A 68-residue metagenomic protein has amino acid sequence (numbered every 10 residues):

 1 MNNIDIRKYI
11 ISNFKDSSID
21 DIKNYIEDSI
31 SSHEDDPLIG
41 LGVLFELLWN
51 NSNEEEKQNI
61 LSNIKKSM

Functional and structural regions predicted by a protein language model:
M1-Y25: N-terminal acidic leader/helix
N3-D5, K57-M68: Charged low-complexity stretches with an acidic bias
I10-I11, E27-I30, F45-W49: Amphipathic alpha-helical segments within well-ordered protein domains
D21-G40: A short, compositionally biased N-terminal segment around positions ~18-40 that is enriched in charged/polar residues
D35-S62: Short, charge-rich amphipathic interface segments used for partner binding and complex assembly
